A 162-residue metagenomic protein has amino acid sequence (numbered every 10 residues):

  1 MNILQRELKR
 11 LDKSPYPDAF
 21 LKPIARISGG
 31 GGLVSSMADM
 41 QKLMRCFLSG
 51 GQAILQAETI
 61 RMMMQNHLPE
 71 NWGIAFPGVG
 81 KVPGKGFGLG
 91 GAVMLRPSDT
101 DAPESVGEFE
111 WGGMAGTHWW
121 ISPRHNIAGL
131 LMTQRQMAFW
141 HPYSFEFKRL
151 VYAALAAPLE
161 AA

Functional and structural regions predicted by a protein language model:
M1-P103: Short, surface-exposed loop or secondary-structure junction motifs that flank catalytic or metal-binding residues
A25, W111-G113: Short, glycine/acidic-rich beta->alpha junctions
G29, S105, A115-T117: Residue-level marker for the onset of beta-strands and adjacent loop->beta junctions in well-ordered domains
L33, G91, F109, G129-L131: Well-ordered beta-strand positions enriched in small/hydrophobic/aromatic, beta-favoring residues
L89, G107, T117-W119: Residue-level detector of beta-strand structural context in well-folded domains
P103-F109: Short, hydrophobic/aromatic-rich segments at coil-to-beta transitions
M114, W119-W120, N126-R135: Short, well-ordered beta-strand elements
R135-A162: Generic C-terminus detector
